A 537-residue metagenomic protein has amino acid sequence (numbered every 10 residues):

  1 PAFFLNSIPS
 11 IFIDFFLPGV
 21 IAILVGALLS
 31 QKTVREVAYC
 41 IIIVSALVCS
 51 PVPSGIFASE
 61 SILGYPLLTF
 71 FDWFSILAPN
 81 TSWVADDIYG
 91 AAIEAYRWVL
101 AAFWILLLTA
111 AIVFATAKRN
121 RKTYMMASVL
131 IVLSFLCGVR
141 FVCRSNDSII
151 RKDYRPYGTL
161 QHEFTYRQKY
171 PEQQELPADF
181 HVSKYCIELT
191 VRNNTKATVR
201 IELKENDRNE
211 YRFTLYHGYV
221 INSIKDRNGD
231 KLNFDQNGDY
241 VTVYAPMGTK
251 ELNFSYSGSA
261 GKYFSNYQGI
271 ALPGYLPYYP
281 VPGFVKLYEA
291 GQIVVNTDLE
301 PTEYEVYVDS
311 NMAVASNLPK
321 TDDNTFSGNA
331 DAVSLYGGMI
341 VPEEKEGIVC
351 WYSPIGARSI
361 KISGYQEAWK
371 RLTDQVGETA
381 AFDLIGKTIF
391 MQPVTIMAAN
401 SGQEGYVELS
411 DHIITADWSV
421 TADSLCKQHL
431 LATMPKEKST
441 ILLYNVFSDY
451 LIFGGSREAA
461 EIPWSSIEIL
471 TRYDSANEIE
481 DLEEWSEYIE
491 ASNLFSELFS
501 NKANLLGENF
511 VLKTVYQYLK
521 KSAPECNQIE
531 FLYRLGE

Functional and structural regions predicted by a protein language model:
A2-V113: Hydrophobic alpha-helical segments
G55-A102, K122-N194: N-terminal, polar/Ser/Thr-rich
D72-G90, N501-E537: Beta/coil-rich, acidic/histidine-enriched accessory regions frequently appended to metallopeptidases
E210-K231, P277-V281, E305-A315: Solvent-exposed beta-hairpin/edge-strand motifs
G218-A271, L372: A surface-exposed beta-strand-loop module
Y256-A332: Extended, low-hydrophobicity, Ser/Thr/Pro/Gly-biased non-transmembrane segments
P342-G454, E458: Juxtacatalytic substrate-recognition/specificity segment
D374-A381, H412, L430-E508, Y518 (+1 more regions): Post-HExxH zinc-binding segment in Zn-dependent metallohydrolases
